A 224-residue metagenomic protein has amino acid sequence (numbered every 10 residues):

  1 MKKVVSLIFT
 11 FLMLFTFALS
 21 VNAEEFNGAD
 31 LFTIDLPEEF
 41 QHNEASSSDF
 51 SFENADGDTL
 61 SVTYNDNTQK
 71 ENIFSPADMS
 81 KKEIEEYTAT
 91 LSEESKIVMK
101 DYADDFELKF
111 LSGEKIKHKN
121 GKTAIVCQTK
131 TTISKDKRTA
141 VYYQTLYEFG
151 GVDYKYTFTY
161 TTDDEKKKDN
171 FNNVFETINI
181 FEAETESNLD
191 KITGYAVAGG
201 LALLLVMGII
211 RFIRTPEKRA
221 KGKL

Functional and structural regions predicted by a protein language model:
M1-F11: Positively charged n-region of N-terminal signal peptides that target proteins for export
A18-A23: Sec/Tat signal peptide C-region and signal peptidase I cleavage site
E24-E53: N-terminal "mature-domain start" segment
F32, P37-Q41, V152-K191: Surface-exposed amphipathic alpha-helical segments
N43, E94-D105, V174-T177, F181: Structured segments of extracytoplasmic/periplasmic soluble domains in secreted or envelope-associated proteins
S48-Y143, G150-K155: Conserved polar/disulfide-associated segments of primarily extracytoplasmic proteins
E184-L224: C-terminal single-pass membrane-anchor helix
